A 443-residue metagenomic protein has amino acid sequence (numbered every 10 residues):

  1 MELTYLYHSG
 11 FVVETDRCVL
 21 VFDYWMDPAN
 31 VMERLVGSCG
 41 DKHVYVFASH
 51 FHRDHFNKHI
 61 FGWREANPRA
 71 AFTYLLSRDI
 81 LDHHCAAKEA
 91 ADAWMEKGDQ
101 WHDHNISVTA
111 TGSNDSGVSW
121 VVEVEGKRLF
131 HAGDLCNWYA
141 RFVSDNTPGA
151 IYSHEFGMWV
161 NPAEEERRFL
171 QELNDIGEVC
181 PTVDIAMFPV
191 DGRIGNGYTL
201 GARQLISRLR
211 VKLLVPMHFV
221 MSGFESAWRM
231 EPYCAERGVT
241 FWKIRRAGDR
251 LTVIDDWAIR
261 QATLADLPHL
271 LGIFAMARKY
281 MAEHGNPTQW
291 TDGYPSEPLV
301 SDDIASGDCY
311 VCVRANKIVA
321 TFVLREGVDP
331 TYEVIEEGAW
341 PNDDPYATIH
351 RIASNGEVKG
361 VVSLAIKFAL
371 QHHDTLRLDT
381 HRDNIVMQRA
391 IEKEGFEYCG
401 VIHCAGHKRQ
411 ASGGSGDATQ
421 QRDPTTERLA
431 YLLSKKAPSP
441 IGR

Functional and structural regions predicted by a protein language model:
T4, H8, C85-W101, I194 (+1 more regions): Binuclear metal-ion centers of metallo-dependent hydrolases, dominated by the metallo-beta-lactamase
G10-F51, K58-W63, L135-V179: Pre-active-site segment of Zn-dependent metallo-hydrolases
P68-L129, T240-I254: Metallo-beta-lactamase
R278-L299: Conserved GNAT-fold acetyl-CoA-binding loop/helix
V323-E357: Conserved acyl-donor/pantetheine-binding loop and adjacent beta-alpha core of acyl/acetyltransferases and related
E357-Q371, Q388-K393: Conserved acetyl-CoA-binding loop-helix of GNAT-fold acetyltransferases
H372-D383: Conserved GNAT acetyl-CoA-binding A-motif
R382-V401: Conserved active-site alpha-helix within GNAT-family acetyltransferase domains
